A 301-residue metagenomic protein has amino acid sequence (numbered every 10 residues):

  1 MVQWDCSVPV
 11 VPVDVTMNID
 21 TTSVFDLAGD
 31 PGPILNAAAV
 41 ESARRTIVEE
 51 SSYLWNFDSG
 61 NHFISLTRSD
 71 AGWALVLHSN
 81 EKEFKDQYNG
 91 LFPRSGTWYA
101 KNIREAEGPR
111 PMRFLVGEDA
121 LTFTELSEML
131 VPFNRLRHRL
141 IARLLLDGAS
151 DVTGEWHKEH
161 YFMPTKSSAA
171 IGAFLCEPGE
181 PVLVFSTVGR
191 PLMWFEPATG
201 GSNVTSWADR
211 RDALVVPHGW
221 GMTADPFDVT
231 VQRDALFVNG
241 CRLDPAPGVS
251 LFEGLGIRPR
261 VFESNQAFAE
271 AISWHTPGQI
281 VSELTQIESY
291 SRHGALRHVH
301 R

Functional and structural regions predicted by a protein language model:
M1-R301: Domain-length cofactor-binding catalytic modules of enzymes
